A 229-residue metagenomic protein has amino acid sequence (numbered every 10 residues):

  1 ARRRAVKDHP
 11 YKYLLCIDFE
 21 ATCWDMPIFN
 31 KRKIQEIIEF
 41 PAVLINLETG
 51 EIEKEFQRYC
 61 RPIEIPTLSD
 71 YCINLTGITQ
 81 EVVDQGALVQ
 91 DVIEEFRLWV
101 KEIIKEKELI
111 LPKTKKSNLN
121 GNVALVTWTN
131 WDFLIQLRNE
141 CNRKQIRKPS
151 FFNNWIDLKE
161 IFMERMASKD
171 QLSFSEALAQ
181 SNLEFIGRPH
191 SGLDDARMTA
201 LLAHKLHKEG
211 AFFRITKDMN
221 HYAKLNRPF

Functional and structural regions predicted by a protein language model:
A1-F19, C23-P27: N-terminal accessory regions of nucleic-acid-interacting proteins
A5-K12, I34-I37, L44-T76, R97-F229: Metal-dependent phosphoesterase core characteristic of DEDDh/y 3'-5' exonuclease domains
I17-F19, A42, R58: Preference for bulky hydrophobic residues occupying beta-strand positions in well-ordered beta-sheet regions
I28-K33: Glycine- and acidic-residue-enriched helix-capping/strand-helix junction motifs
I78-V83: Short glycine/proline- and acidic residue-enriched helix-loop micro-motifs that form flexible lids or anion-recognition
Q85-I103: Catalytic-core regions of hydrolytic enzymes
